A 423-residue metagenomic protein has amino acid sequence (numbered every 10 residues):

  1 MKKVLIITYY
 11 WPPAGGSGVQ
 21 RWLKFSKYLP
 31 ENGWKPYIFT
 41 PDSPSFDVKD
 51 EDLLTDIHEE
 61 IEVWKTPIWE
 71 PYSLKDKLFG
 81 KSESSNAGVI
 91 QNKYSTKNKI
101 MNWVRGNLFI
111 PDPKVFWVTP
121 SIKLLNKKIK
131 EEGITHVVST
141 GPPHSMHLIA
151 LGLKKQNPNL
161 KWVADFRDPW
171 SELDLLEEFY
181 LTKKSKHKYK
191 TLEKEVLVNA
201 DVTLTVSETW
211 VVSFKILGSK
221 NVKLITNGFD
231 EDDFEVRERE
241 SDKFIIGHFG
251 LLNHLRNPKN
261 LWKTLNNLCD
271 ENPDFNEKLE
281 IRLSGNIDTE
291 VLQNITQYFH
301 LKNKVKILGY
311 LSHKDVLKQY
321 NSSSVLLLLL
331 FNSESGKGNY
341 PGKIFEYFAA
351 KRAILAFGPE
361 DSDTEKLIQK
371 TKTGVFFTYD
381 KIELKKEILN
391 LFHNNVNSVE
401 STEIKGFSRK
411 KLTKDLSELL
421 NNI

Functional and structural regions predicted by a protein language model:
M1-Y72, V202, V222, E418-N421: N-terminal subdomain of nucleotide-sugar transferases
P71-K77, F229-K243: Acidic anion/phosphate-binding donor-loop and adjacent secondary structure in glycosyltransferase catalytic cores
K123, S145-L148, G152-Q156, W170-S171 (+1 more regions): Membrane-proximal helix-turn-helix segments that form the acceptor-binding/catalytic region of lipid-linked
D201, K304, Y320-K337, F392: Acidic donor-binding loop of glycosyltransferase active sites
V206-T209, I225-G228: Carbohydrate-associated surface elements
E238-R256, W262-L265, L412: Conserved donor-binding/catalytic core segment of Leloir-type glycosyltransferases
K278, G285, E290-D315: Nucleotide-activated donor-binding/catalytic signature segment of Leloir-type glycosyltransferases, i.e., the conserved
Y379-K385, H393-N422: A charged, aromatic-enriched C-terminal amphipathic alpha-helix characteristic of glycosyltransferases across folds
